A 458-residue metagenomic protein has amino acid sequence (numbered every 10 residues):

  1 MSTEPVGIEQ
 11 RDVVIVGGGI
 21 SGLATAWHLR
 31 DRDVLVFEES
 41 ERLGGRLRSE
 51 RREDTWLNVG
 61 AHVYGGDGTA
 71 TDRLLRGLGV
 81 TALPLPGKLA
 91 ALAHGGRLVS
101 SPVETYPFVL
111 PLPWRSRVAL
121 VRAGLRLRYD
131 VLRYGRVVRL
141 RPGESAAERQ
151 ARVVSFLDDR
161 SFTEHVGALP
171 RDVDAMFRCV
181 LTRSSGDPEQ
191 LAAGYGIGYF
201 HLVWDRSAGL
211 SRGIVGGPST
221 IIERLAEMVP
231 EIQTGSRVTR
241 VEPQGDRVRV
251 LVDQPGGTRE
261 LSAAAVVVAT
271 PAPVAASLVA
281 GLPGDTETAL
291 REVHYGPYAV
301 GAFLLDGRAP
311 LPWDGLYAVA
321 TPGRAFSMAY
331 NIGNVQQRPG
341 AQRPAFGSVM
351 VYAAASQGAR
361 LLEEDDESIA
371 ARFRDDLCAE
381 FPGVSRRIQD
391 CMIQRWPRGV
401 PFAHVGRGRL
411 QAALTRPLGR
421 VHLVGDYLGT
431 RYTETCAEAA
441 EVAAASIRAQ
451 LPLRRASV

Functional and structural regions predicted by a protein language model:
T3-I8, S49, P102, W313-G315 (+1 more regions): Conserved flavin/dinucleotide-binding core of flavoenzymes
G7-I8, R237-M350, A355-L362, A379-E380: Mid-domain catalytic core of redox enzymes that form a hydrophobic substrate pocket/lid adjacent to a catalytic redox
R11-V36: N-terminal Rossmann-like FAD-binding beta1-loop-alpha1 element of flavoenzymes
R30-R52: Glycine-rich FAD pyrophosphate-binding loop
E50-L74: N-terminal glycine-rich dinucleotide-binding loop that anchors FAD/FMN and/or NAD(P) in oxidoreductases
H62-T69, A151-R160, W204-A226, Q233 (+1 more regions): Short beta-strand to alpha-helix junction loop
D72, R76, T81-L191: Mobile amphipathic helical/loop "lid" adjacent to a hydrophobic cofactor/ligand pocket
Y199-G257, L261-A264: Helical element adjacent to the flavin cofactor pocket in flavoenzyme catalytic cores
